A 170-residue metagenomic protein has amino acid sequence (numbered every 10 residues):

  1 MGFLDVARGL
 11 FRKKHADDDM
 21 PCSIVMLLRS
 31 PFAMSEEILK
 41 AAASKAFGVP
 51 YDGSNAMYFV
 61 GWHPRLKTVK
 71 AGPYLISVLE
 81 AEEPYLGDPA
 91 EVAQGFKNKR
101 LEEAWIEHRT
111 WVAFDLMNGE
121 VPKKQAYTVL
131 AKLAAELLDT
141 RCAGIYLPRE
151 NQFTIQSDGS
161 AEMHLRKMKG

Functional and structural regions predicted by a protein language model:
G2-A43: N-terminal alpha-helical "arm" segments
P21, A104-E120: Glycine-rich, often proline-containing surface loops adjacent to acidic residues and nearby aromatics that form
F32-E102: N-terminal low-complexity, intrinsically disordered segments
F32-M34, N118-P122: Short acidic, S/G/P-rich loop/turn micro-motifs used as interaction or catalytic elements
S44-N55, K132-Y146: Structural alpha-beta junctions
E91-K97, K123-A134: Well-ordered, non-membrane alpha-helical segments in soluble/globular domains
L101-E102, R149-G170: Aromatic/basic-lined ligand-recognition segments that form π-stacking hydrophobic pockets flanked by Lys/Arg to engage
A113, G144-R149: A structural signal for short, well-ordered beta-strand segments and their strand-loop junctions that often border
